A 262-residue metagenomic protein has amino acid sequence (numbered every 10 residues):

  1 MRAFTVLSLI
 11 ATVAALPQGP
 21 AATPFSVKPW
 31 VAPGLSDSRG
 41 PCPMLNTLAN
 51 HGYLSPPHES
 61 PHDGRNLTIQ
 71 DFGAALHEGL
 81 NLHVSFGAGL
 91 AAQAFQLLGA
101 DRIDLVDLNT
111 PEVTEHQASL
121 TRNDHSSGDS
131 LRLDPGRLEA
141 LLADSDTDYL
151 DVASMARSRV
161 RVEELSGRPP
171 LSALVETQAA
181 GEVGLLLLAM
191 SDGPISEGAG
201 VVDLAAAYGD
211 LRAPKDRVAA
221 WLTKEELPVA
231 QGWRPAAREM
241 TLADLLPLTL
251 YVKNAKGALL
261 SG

Functional and structural regions predicted by a protein language model:
M1-Q18: Fungal secretory targeting signals
L16-M44, A49, L54-G262: Polar/charged low-complexity regulatory segments
